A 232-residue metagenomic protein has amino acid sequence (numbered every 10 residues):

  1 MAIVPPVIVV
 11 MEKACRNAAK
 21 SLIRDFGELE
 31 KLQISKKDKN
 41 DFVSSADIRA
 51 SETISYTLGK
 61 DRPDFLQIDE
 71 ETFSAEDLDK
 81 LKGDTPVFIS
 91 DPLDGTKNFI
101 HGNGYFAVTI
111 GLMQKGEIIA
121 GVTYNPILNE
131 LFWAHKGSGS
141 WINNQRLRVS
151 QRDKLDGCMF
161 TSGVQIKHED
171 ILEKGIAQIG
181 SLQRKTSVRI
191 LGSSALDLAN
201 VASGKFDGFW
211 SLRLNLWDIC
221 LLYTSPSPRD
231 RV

Functional and structural regions predicted by a protein language model:
M1-L93: N-terminal subdomain of lithium-sensitive/metallo-dependent phosphomonoesterases centered on the IMPase/IPPase/PAP
L22, D47, L58, T96 (+5 more regions): Residue-level signal for inorganic ion chemistry
L81-W141: DPxDG-like acidic metal-binding loop motif
I118, R146-R148: Short, solvent-exposed loop/turn motifs
R148-S225: An extended, acidic
S227-V232: A short, hydrophobic C-terminal helix/tail in secreted or cell-surface proteins
